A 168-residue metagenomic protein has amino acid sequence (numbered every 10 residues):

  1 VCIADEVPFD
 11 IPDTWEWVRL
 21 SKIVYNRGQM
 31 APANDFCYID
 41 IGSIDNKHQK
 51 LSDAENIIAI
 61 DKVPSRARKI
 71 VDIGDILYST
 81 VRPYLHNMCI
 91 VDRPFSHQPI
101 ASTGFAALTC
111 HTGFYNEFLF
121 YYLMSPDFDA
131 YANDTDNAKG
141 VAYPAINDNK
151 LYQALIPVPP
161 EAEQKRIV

Functional and structural regions predicted by a protein language model:
V1-I3, R27-K62: DNA target-recognition patches
C2-A31, E161-V168: Non-catalytic DNA-recognition/assembly elements of restriction-modification systems
W17, P32, Y38, N116 (+1 more regions): Alpha-helix initiation and N-capping motif
R66-K69, I73, L77-F128, A138-A142 (+1 more regions): A short beta-sheet element
M88, E117, A130-A132, E163-V168: Extended hydrophobic-aromatic, low-complexity segments
